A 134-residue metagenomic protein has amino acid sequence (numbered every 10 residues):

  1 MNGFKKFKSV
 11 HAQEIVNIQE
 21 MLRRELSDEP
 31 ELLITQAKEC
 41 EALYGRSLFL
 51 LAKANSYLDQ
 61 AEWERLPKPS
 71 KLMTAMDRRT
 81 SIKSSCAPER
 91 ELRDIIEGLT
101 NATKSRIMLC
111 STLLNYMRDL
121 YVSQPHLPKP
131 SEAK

Functional and structural regions predicted by a protein language model:
M1-V10: Extended assembly-interface/linker segments at domain junctions
S9-E41: Short, charge-rich amphipathic alpha-helices with coiled-coil/heptad character
E31-W63: Short, well-structured hydrophobic secondary-structure segments
K53, S85-C86, S111-L113, P125: Enrichment for repetitive, rod-forming helical segments
N55-I95: Extended, amphipathic alpha-helical coiled-coil scaffold segments used for oligomerization/tethering in eukaryotic
W63, L92-S123: Long amphipathic alpha-helical coiled-coil segments
Y121-K134: Acidic, low-complexity, intrinsically disordered peripheral segments
